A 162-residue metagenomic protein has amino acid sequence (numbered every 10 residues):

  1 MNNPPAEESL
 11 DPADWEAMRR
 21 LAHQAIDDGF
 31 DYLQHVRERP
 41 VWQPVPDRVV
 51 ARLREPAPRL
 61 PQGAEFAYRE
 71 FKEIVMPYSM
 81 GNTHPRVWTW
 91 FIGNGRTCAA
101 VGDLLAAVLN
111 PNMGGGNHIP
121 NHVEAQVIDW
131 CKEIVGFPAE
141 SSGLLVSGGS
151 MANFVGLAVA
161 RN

Functional and structural regions predicted by a protein language model:
N2-E140: N-terminal entrance/gating region of PLP-dependent enzymes' catalytic architecture
E124, I128-D129, E140-N162: Conserved beta-loop-alpha segment that forms the PLP phosphate-binding cup at the N-terminus of a helix
